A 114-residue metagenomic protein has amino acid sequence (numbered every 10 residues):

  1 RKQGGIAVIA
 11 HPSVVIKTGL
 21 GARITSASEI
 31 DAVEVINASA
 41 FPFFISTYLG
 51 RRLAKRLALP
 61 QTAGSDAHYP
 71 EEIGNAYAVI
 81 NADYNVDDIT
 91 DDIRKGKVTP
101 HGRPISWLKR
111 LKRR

Functional and structural regions predicted by a protein language model:
K2-P12: Short beta-strand/loop segments at the ligand-binding rim of alpha/beta enzyme cores
I6, V15-R114: Charged catalytic cores and adjacent phosphate/nucleic-acid-binding surfaces used for phosphate/nucleic-acid chemistry
